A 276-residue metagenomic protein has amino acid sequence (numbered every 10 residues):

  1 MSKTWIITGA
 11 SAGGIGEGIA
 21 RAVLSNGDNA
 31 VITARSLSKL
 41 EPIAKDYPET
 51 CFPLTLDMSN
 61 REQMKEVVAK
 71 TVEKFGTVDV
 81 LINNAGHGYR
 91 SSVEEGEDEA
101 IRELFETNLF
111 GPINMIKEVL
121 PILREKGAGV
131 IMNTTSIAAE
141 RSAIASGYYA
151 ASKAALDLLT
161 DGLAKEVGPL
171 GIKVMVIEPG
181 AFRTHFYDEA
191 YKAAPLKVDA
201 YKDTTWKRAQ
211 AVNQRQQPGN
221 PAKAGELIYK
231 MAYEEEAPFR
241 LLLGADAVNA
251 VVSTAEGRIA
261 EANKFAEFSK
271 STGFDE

Functional and structural regions predicted by a protein language model:
S2-V31: Canonical Rossmann dinucleotide-binding motif of NAD(H)/NADP(H)-dependent dehydrogenases/reductases, specifically
T8, I116, S152-A155: Active-site helix of classical SDR
N26-P42: Conserved glycine-rich Rossmann-like NAD(P)H-binding loop of the short-chain dehydrogenase/reductase
L56-E66, D98: The beta1-alpha1 cofactor-binding region of Rossmann-like NAD(H)/NADP(H)-dependent oxidoreductases
S92-V93, E97-R102: Substrate-binding pocket helix/loop in short-chain dehydrogenase/reductase
S136: Residue(s) in the substrate-gating loop at a strand-loop-helix junction that position the organic substrate next
P169-P238: SDR active-site lid
